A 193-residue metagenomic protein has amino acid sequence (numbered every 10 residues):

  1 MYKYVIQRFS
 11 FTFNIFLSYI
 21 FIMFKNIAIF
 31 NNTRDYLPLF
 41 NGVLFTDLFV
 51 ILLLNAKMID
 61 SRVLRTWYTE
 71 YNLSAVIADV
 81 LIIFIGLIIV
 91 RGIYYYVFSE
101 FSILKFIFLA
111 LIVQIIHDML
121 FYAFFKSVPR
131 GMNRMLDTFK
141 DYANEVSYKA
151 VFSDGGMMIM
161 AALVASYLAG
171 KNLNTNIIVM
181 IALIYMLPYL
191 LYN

Functional and structural regions predicted by a protein language model:
M1-I22: N-terminal amphipathic/basic-hydrophobic helices that include classical n-h-c signal peptides and signal-anchor
I20-K149, I159-N193: Juxtamembrane/disordered regions of integral membrane proteins
